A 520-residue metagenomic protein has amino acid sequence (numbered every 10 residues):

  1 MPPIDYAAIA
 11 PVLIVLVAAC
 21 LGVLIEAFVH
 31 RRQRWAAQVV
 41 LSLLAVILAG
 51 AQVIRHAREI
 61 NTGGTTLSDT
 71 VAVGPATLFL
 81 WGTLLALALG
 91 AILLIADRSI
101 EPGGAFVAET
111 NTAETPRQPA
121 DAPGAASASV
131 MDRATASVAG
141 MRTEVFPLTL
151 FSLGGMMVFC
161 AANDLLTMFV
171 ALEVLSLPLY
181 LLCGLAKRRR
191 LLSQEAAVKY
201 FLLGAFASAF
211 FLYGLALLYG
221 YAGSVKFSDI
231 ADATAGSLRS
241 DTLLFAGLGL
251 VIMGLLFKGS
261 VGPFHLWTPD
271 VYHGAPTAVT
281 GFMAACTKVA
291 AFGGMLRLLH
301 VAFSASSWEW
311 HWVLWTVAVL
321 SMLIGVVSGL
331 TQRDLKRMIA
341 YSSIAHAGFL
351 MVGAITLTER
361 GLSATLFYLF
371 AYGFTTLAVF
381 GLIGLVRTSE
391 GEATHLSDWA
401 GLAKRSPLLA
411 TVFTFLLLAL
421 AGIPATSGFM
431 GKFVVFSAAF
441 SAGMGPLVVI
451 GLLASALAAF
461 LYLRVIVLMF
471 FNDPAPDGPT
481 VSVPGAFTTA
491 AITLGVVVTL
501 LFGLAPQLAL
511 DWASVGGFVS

Functional and structural regions predicted by a protein language model:
M1-S520: Alpha-helical transmembrane segments of multi-pass membrane proteins predominantly involved in bioenergetics
